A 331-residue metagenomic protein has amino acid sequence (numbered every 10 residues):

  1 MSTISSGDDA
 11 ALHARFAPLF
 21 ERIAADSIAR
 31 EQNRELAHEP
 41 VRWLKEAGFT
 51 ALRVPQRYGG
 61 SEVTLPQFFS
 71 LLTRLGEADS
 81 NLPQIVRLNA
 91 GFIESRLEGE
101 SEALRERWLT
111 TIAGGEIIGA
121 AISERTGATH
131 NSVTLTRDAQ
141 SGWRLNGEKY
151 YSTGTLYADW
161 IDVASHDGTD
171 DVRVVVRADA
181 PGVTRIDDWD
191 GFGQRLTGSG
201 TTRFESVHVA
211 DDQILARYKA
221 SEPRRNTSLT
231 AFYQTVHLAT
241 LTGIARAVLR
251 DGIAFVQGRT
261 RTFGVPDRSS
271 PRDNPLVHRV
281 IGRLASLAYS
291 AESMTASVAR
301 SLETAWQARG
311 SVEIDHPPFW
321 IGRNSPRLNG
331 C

Functional and structural regions predicted by a protein language model:
M1-A14: Basic/polar N-terminal segments that are highly enriched at the extreme N-terminus, encompassing both cleavable
P18, I244, D251, R283 (+4 more regions): Charged, amphipathic alpha-helical oligomerization/scaffolding segments
L19-I28: N-terminal capping segment at the start of a domain
I28-E31, Y289-R327: C-terminal helix-coil-helix/basic helical segment that borders enzyme active sites and/or dimer interfaces and provides
L36-E46, A51-T153: Glycine-rich flavin
L71, L145-G147, F204, A245 (+1 more regions): Buried hydrophobic positions in well-ordered alpha/beta secondary-structure cores of metabolic enzymes
Y151-R185: A short core secondary-structure module
F192-A288: Glycine-rich beta->alpha junctions and the first turn(s) of the following alpha-helix
